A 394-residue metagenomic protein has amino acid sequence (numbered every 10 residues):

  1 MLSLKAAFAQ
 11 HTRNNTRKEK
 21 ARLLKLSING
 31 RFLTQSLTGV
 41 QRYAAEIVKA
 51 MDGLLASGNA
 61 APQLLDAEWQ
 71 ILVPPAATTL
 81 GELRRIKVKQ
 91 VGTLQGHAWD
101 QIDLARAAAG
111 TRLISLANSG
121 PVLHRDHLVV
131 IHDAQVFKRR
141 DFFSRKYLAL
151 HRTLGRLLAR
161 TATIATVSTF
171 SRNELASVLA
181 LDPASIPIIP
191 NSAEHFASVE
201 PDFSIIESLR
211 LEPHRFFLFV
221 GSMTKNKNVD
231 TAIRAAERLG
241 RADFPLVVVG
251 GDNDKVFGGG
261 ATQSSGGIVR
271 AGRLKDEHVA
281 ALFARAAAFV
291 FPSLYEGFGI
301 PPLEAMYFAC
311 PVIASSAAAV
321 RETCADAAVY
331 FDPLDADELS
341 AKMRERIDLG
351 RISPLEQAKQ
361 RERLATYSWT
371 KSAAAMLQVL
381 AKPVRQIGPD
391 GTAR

Functional and structural regions predicted by a protein language model:
S3-R394: Carbohydrate transferase catalytic cores enriched for Leloir-type hexosyltransferases
